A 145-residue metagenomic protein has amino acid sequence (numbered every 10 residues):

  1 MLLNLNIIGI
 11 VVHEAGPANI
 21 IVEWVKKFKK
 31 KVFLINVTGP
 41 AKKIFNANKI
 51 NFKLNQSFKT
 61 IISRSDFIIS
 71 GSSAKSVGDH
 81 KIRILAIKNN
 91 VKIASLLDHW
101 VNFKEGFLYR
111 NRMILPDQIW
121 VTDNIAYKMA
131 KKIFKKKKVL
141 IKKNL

Functional and structural regions predicted by a protein language model:
M1-N6: Nucleotide-sugar donor-binding and catalytic loop/hinge architecture of NDP-sugar-dependent glycosyltransferases
I7-L145: Active-site and donor-binding regions of nucleotide-sugar-utilizing enzymes
